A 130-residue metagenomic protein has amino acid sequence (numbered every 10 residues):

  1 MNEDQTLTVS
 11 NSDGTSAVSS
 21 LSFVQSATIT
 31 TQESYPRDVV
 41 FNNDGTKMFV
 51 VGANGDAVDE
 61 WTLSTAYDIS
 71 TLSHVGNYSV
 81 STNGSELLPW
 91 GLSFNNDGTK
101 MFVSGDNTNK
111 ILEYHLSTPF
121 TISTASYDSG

Functional and structural regions predicted by a protein language model:
M1-G130: Polar, enzyme-active/binding microenvironments
